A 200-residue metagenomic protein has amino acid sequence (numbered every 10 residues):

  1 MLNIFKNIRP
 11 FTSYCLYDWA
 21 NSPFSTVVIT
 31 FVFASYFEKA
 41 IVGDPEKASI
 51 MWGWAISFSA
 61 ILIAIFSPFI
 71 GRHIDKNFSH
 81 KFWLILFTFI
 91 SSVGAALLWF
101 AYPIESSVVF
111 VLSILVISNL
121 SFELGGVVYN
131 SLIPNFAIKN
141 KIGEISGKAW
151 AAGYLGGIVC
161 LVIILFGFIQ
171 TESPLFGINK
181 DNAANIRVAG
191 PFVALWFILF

Functional and structural regions predicted by a protein language model:
L2-I63, V109: Helix-loop boundary and gating motifs at the non-cytosolic
T30-A40, G157-A183: Transmembrane alpha-helix termini and helix-breaking/packing motifs in multi-pass membrane transporters
E46-I50, A137-W150, I186: Loop-to-transmembrane helix entry/capping segments in MFS-fold secondary transporters and related SLC/MFSD carriers
S49-I74, V93-G94, I158-L161: Central cavity-lining transmembrane alpha-helices of secondary-active solute carriers, predominantly the Major
I63-A64, N119, E123, G143-I169 (+1 more regions): Glycine-rich segments within core transmembrane alpha-helices of 12-TM secondary carriers
A64, I85-S106: C-terminal ends and interior cores of transmembrane alpha-helices in multi-pass membrane transporters/permeases
I74-I90: Cytoplasmic membrane-interface "Motif A"-like loop-to-helix N-cap segments of 12-TM Major Facilitator Superfamily
F122-I138: Intracellular juxtamembrane helix-capping segments at the cytosolic ends of symmetry-related transmembrane helices
